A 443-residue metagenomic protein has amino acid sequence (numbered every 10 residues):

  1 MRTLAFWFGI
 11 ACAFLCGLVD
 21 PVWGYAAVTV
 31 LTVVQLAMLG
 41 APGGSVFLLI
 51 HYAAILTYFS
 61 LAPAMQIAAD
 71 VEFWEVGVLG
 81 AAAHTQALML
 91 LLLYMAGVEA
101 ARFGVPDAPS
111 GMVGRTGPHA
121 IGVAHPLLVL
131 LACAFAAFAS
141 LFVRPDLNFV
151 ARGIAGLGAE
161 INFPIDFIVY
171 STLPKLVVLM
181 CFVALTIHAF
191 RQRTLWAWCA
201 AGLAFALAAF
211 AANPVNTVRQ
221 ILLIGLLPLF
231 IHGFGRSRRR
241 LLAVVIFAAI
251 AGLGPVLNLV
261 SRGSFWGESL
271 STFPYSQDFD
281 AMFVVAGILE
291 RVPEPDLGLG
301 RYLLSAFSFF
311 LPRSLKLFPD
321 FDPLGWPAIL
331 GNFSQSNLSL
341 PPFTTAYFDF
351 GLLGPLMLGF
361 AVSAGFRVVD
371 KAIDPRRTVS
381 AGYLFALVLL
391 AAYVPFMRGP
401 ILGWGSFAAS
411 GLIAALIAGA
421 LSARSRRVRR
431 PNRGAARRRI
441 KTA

Functional and structural regions predicted by a protein language model:
M1-V113, C199-A206, L226-L229, G233-F234 (+3 more regions): N-terminal "leader" segments that precede or initiate the main folded domain
A5-L15, V71-V76, N148-T172, V285-L289 (+1 more regions): Juxtamembrane membrane-water interface segments that cap and precede transmembrane helices
C16-G17, V22, R102-R236, A251-W266: Membrane-embedded catalytic interface detector for glycan/lipid assembly enzymes
G43-V46, T186-A200, D370-Y383: Membrane-interface helix-loop-helix junctions at transmembrane boundaries of multi-pass membrane enzymes, predominantly
W74, F135-V143, L241-F321: Aromatic-rich transmembrane-lumenal/periplasmic boundary elements in polytopic membrane proteins
L147, S261-R262, Y302-L353: Long extracytoplasmic/lumenal interhelical loops at the membrane interface of multi-pass membrane proteins
V215, R219-L227, L241-I246, M357-L358 (+1 more regions): Hydrophobic alpha-helical membrane segments of integral membrane proteins
L338-A443: Hydrophobic alpha-helical segments
